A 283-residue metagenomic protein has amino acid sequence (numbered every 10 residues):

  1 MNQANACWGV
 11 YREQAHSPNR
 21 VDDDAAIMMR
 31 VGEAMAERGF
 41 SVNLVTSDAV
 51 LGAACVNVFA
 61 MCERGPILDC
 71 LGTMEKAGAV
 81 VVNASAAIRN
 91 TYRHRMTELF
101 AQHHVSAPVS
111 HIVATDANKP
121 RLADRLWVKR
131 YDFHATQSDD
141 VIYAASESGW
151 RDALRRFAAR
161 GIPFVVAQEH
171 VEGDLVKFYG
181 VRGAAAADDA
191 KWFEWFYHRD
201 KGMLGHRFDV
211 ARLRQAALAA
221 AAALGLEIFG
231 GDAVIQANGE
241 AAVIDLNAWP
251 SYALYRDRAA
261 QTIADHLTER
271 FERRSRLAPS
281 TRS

Functional and structural regions predicted by a protein language model:
M1-N5, A49-V56, E75-K76, K119-A123 (+1 more regions): Flexible, charged surface loops at secondary-structure boundaries
W8-A114, H134: Conserved N-proximal alpha/beta basic substrate-recognition cap immediately N-terminal to, or forming the N-lobe
V31-E33, F208, A222, L226 (+1 more regions): C-terminal active-site "lid" helix and adjoining low-complexity regulatory extension at the edge of ATP-using catalytic
L44-S47, V165-Q168, V176, L226-N238: A short glycine-rich, hydrophobically flanked beta-strand micro-motif that places a catalytic Asp/Glu for divalent metal
C55-A60, L126-K129, F178-G180, G239-L254: A short beta-strand motif that forms the metal-chelation/ATP-contact edge of phosphoryl-transfer active sites
F100, R121-D139, I162-E172: ATP-grasp fold ATP-binding core
P108-L126: Rossmann-like NAD(P)H-binding beta-loop-alpha module
I142-L224: Phosphate-binding site of ATP-dependent enzymes
